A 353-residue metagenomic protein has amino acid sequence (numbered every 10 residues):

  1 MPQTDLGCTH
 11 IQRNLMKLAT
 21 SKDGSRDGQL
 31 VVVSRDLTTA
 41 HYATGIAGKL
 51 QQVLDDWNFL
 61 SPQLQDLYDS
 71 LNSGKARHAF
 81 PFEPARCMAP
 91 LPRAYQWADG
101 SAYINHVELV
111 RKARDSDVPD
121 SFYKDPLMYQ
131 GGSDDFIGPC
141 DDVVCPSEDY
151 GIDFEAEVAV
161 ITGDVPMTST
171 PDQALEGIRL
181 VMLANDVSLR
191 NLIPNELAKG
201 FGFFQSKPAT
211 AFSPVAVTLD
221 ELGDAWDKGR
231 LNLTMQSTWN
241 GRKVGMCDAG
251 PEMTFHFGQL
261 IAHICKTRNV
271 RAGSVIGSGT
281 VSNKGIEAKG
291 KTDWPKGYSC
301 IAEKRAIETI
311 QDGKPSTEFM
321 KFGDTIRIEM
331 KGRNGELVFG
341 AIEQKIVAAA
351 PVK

Functional and structural regions predicted by a protein language model:
L15-D27, V32-D36, T44, Q51-C247 (+4 more regions): Active-site microenvironments in enzyme catalytic cores
P139, F212, V270-S282: Conserved metal-binding segment of the jelly-roll/cupin
P146-E148, I264, K314: Short, solvent-exposed loop/turn positions at domain surfaces that link secondary-structure elements or cap domain
S169-T170, K284-P295, R333-E343: Short, Lys/Arg- and Gly-enriched loop/turn segments at beta-strand edges
I264, N269-V270, M320: Short, well-ordered loop/turn sites that connect or cap secondary structure elements
I276-G323, E329: Active-site pocket scaffolds in enzymes
I326-K353: Structural signal for terminal/edge beta-strands and the immediately following C-terminal loop/tail that closes
